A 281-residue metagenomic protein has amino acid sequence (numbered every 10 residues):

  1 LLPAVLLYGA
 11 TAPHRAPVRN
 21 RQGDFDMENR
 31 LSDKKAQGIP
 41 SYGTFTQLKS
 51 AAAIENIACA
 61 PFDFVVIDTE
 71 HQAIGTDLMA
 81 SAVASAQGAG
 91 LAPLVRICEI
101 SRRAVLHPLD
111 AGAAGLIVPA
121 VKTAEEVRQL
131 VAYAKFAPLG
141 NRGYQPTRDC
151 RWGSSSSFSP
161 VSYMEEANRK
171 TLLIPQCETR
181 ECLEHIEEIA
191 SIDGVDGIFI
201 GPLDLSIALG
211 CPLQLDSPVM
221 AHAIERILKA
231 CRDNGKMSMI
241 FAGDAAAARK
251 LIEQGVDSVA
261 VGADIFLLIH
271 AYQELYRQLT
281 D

Functional and structural regions predicted by a protein language model:
F25-G43, S156-R169, E225-R226: N-terminal amphipathic alpha-helix/helix-capping segment at the start of soluble metabolic enzymes
D26-P93, I97-I100, A132, L173 (+1 more regions): Conserved N-terminal beta1-alpha1 strand-loop-helix module at the mouth
T44, D68, L116, L130 (+3 more regions): Conserved, mostly hydrophobic/aromatic
T46-A58, E99-H107, E181-S191, G243-A248: Short, acidic/polar
T76-C98, R102, L106, K135-L139 (+1 more regions): Alpha-helix-loop-beta-strand connector modules within alpha/beta enzyme cores
A82, E125-G140, L268-D281: C-terminal helical cap(s) of enzyme catalytic domains, especially alpha/beta-barrels
R103, G115-I192: Conserved anion-binding
I117-E126, I198-I207, D257-E274: Glycine-rich phosphate-binding active-site loops on the catalytic face of alpha/beta enzymes
